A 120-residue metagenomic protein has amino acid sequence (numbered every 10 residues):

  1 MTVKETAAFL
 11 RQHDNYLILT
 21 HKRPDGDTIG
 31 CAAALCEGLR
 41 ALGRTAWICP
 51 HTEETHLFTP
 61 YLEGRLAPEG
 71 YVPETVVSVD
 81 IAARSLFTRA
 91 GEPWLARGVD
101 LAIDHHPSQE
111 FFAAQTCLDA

Functional and structural regions predicted by a protein language model:
M1-A120: Replace "Mg2+/Mn2+-dependent" with "divalent metal-dependent
